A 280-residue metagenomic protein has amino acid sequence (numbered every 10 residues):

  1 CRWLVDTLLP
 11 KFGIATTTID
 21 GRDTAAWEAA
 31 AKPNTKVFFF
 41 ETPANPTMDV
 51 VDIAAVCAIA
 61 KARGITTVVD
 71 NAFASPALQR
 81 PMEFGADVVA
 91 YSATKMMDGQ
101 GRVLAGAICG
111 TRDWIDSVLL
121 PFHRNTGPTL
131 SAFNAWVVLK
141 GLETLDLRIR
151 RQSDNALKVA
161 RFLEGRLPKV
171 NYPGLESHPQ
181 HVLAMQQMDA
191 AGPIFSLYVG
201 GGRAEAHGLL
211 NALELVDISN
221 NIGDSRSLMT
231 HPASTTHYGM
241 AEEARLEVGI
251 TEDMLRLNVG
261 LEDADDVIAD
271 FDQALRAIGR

Functional and structural regions predicted by a protein language model:
C1-N171: Conserved PLP-enzyme active-site core in the AAT-like
D6, A15-T17, P33, N211 (+1 more regions): PLP-dependent enzyme catalytic core of the Aspartate aminotransferase-like
M96, R102, N221-M229: FAD-binding core of FAD-dependent oxidoreductases, characterized by glycine-rich FAD pyrophosphate-binding loops
G99, L130-N134, Q186-A190, E247-E252: Short, flexible turn/loop "capping" segments at secondary-structure junctions
V103-A105, A190-I194, E252-R256: Short, solvent-exposed beta-strand edge segments and adjacent coil->beta transition regions
T126-G127, L213-G223, A274-R280: A common structural junction motif
V138-L147, P193-G200, R256-G260: Short, well-ordered beta-strand elements within core beta-sheets of diverse protein domains
L157-D224, M240-L246: Conserved small-domain helix->loop->beta segment predominantly found in fold-type I
